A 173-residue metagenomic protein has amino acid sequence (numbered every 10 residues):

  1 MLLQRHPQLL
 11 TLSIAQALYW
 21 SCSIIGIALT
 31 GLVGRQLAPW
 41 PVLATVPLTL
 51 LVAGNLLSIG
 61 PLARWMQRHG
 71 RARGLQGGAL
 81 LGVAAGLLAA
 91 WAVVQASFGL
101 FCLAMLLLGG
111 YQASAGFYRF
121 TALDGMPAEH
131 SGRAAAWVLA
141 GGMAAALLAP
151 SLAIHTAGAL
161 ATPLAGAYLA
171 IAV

Functional and structural regions predicted by a protein language model:
L2-A53: Helix-loop boundary and gating motifs at the non-cytosolic
A17, V46-A53, L80, L106 (+1 more regions): Transmembrane alpha-helical cores of Major Facilitator Superfamily
V52-G60, L147: Residue-level signature of mid-helix packing/kink "hotspots" within the transmembrane helices of 12-pass Major
S58-R71, A157: Helix-to-loop junctions at the C-terminal end of transmembrane segments in multipass secondary transporters
L80-Q95: C-terminal ends and interior cores of transmembrane alpha-helices in multi-pass membrane transporters/permeases
Q95-L100, W137-V173: Helix-loop-helix hairpin linking two adjacent transmembrane segments in secondary transporters
C102-A140: Cytoplasmic helix-loop-helix junction between adjacent transmembrane helices in 12-TM secondary transporters
